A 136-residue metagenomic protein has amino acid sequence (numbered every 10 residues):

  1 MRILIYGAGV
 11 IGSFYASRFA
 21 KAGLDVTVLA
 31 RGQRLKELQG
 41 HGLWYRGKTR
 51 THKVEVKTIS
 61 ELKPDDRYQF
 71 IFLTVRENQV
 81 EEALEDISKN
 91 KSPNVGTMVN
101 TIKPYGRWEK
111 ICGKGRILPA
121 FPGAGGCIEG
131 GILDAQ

Functional and structural regions predicted by a protein language model:
M1-G47, T51: NAD(P)+-binding Rossmann beta1-loop-alpha1 motif at the extreme N-terminus of oxidoreductases
A8, L133-Q136: Short, surface-exposed loop and linker segments with low hydrophobicity and enrichment for Pro/Ser/Thr
H52-D134: Rossmann-like NAD(P)(H) cofactor-binding subdomain of soluble oxidoreductases
